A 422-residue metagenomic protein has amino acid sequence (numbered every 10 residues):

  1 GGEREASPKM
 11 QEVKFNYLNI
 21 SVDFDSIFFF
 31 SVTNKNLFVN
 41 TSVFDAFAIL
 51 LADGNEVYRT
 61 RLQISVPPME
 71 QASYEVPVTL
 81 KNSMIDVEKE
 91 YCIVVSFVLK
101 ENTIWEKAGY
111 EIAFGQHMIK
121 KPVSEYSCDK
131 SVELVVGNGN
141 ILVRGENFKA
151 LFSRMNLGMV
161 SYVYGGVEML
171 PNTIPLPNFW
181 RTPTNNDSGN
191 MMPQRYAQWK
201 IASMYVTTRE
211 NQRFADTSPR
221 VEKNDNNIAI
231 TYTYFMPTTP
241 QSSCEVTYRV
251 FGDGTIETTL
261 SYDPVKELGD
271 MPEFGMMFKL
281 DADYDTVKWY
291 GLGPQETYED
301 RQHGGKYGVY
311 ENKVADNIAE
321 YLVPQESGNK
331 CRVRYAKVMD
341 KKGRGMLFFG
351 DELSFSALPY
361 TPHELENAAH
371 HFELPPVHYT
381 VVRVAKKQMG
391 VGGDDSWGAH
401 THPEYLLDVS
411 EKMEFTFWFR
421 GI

Functional and structural regions predicted by a protein language model:
G1-S31, K35-S42, I49-E56: Extended substrate-binding grooves/exosites of carbohydrate-active enzymes
F29-N36, I93-F97, N147, L260-Y262 (+1 more regions): Buried hydrophobic-core signal for structured, non-transmembrane domains
K35-N40, E101, K266-E267: Short, acidic/polar linear motifs in exposed loop/turn regions
S42-A46, P272-F274: Short beta-strand/loop motifs in extracellular/secreted proteins, especially within beta-sandwich accessory domains
F44-F47, L51-F97, W105: Intrinsically disordered, low-complexity Pro/Gly/Ser/Thr-rich segments with frequent PxxP/GP/PP motifs and embedded
G54-E56, E101-E111, G166: Residue-level signal for glycine
S65, E111-P122: Short beta-strand edge segments in extracellular beta-sheet folds
T79-E88, T103, H117-I422: Beta-strand/loop-rich accessory regions of lumenal/periplasmic or secreted enzymes, predominantly carbohydrate-active
